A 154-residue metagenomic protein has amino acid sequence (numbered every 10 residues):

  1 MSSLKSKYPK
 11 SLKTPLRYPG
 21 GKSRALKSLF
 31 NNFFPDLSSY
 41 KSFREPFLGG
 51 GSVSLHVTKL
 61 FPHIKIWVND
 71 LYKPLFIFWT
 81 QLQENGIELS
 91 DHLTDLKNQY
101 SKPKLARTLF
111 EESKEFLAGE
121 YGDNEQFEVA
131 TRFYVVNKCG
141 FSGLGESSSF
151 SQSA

Functional and structural regions predicted by a protein language model:
M1-S42, F47-L48, S52-V53, L60-F61: S-adenosyl-L-methionine
V53-H56, F78: Phosphate- and divalent-cation-binding pockets in alpha/beta enzyme and binding domains that engage nucleotide-derived
L60, I64-A154: Class I S-adenosyl-L-methionine-dependent methyltransferase module
